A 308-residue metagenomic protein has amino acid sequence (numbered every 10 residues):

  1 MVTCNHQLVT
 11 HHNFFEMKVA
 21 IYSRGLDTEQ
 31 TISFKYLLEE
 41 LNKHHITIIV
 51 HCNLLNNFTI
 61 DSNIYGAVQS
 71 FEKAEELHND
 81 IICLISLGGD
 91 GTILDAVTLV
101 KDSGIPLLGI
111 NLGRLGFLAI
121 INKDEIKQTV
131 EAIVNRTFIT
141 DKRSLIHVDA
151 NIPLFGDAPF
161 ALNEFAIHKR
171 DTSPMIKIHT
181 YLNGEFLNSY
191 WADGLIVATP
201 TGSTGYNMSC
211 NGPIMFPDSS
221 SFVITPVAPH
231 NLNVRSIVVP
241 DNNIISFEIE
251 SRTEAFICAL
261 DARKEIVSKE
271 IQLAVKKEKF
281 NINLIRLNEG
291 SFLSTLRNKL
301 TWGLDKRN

Functional and structural regions predicted by a protein language model:
F14-C83, D124-I139, A150-P159: ATP/NTP phosphate-donor binding region
L26, D90-T92, L115, T201-S203: Short glycine-rich anion-binding loops that position phosphate/pyrophosphate groups of nucleotides and phosphorylated
Q30-T31, G91-A96, T204-S209: Short glycine/serine/threonine-rich phosphate/pyrophosphate-binding segments that cradle anionic phosphate groups
S86-G109, I120-N122: Glycine-rich phosphate/dinucleotide-binding loop and adjoining beta-alpha-beta core of small-molecule
R114-D193: Catalytic core of DAGKc-family lipid kinases
I167, T172, N183-F186, L232-N308: ATP/nucleoside-binding phosphotransfer catalytic cores, i.e., glycine-rich phosphate-binding loops
N188-N233: Gly/Ser/Thr-rich active-site loops/lids in small-molecule metabolic enzymes that frequently grip phosphoryl groups
